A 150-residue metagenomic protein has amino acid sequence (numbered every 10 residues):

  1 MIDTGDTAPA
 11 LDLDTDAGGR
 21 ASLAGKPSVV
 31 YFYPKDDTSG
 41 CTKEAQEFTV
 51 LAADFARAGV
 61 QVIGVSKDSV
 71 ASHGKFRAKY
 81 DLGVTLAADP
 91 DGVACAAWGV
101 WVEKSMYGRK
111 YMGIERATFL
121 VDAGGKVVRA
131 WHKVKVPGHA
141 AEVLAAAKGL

Functional and structural regions predicted by a protein language model:
M1-L150: Chalcogenol-based redox active-site neighborhoods
